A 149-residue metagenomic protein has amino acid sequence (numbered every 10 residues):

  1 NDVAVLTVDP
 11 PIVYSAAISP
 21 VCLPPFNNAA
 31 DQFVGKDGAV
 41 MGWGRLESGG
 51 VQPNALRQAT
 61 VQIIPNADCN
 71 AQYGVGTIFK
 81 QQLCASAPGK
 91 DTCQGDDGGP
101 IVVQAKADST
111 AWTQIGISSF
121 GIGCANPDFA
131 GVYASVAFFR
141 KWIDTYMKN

Functional and structural regions predicted by a protein language model:
N1-N149: Extracellular "complement/coagulation-type" protease architecture
